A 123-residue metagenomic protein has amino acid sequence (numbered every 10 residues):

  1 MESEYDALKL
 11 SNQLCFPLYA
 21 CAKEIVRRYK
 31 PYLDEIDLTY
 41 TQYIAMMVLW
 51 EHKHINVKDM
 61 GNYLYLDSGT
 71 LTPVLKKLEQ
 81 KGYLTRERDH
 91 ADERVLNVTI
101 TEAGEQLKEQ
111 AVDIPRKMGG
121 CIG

Functional and structural regions predicted by a protein language model:
M1-I36: N-terminal leader segment of winged-helix/HTH proteins
P17, R28, I44-M47, Q106: Pre-recognition alpha-helix immediately N-terminal to the DNA-recognition helix within helix-turn-helix or winged-helix
Y19, M47-E51, V112: Short, locally clustered residues in the helix-turn-helix/winged-helix DNA-binding domain
V26, K76-G123: Charged, amphipathic alpha-helical coiled-coil/dimerization segments
T41-Y43, G69: Key DNA-contact positions within bacterial/archaeal DNA-binding proteins
H52-N56: Short capping segments at the starts of secondary-structure elements
V57-K58, G69, K76, L96: Residues within helix-turn-helix
G61: The alpha-helix within a helix-turn-helix
